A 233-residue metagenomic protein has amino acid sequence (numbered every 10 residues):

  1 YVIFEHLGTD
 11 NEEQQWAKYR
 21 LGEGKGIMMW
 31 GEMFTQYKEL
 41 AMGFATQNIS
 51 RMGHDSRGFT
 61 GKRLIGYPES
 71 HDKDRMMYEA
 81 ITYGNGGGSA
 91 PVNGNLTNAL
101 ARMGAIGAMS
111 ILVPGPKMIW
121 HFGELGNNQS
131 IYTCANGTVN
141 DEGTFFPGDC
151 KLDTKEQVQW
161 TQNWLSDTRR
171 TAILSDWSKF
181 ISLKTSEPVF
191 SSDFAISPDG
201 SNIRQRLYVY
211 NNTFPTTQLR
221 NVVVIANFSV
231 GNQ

Functional and structural regions predicted by a protein language model:
Y1-K73, I81-V92, N98-K117, G123-V224 (+1 more regions): Active-site-proximal helices and loops of the catalytic beta/alpha 8
